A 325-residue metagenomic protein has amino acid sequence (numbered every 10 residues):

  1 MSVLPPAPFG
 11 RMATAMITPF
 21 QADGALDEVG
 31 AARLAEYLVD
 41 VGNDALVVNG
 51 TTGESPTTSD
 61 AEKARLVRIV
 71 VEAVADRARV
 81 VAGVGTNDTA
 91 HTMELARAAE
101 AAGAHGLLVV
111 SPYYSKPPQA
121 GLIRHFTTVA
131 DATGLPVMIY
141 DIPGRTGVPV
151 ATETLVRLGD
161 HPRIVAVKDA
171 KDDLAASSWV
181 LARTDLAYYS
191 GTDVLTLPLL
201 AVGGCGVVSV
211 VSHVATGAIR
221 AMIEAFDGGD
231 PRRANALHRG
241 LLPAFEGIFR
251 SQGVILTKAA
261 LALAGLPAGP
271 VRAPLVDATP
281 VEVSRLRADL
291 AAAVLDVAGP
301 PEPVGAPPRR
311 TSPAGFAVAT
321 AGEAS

Functional and structural regions predicted by a protein language model:
S2-T14, T18-G147, L155-R157: Active-site beta->alpha loop and helix N-cap motifs at the rims of alpha/beta catalytic domains
A7, A15-T18, S111-P112, D172 (+5 more regions): Flexible, active-site-adjacent loop/turn segments at secondary-structure boundaries
D27, G53-P56, T86-D88, V109 (+8 more regions): Short, flexible micro-motifs
A31, K63, V67, T92 (+8 more regions): A general structural signal for well-ordered alpha-helical segments in protein cores
L34, L66, L158, A234-L237 (+1 more regions): A structural signal for short hydrophobic/aromatic patches embedded in well-ordered alpha helices
E72-A78, A102-G103, T133-L135, G159-R163 (+4 more regions): Short helix-capping segments at alpha-helix termini
D131-A132, P143-F249: Catalytic alpha/beta core domains of metabolic enzymes, predominantly
L200-S325: Structured C-terminal cap/extension of enzyme domains
